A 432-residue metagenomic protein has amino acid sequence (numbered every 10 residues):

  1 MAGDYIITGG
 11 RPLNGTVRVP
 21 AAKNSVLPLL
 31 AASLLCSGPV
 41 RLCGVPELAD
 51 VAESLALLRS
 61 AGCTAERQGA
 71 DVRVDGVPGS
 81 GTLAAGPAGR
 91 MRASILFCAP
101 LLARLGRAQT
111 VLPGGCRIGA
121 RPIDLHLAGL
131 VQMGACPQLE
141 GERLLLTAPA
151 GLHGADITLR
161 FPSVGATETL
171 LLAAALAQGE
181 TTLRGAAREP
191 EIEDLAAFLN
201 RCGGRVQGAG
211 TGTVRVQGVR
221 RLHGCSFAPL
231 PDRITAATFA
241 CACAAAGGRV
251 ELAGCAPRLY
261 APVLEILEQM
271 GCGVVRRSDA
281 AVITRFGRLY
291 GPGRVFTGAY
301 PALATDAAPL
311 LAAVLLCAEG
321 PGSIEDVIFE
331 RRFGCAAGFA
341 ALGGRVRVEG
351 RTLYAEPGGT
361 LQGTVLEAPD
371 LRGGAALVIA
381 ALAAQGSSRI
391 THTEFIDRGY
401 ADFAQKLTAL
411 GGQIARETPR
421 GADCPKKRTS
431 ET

Functional and structural regions predicted by a protein language model:
M1-T432: Short, structured segments at the rim of ligand-binding sites
